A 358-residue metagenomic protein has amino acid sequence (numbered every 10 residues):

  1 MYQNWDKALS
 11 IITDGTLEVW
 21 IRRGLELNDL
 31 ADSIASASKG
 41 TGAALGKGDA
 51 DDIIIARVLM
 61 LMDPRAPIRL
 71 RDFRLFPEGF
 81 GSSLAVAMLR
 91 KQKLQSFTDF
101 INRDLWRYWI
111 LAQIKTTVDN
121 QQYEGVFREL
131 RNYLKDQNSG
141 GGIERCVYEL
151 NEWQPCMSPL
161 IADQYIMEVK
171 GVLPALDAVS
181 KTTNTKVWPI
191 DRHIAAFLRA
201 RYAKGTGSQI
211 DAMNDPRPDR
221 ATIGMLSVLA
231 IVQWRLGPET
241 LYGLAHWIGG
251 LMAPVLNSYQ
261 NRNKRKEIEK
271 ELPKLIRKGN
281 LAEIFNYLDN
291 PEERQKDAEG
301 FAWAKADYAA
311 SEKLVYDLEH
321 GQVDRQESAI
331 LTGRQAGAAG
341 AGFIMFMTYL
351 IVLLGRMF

Functional and structural regions predicted by a protein language model:
M1-F358: Terminal, compositionally biased segments used for targeting/anchoring and flexible tails
